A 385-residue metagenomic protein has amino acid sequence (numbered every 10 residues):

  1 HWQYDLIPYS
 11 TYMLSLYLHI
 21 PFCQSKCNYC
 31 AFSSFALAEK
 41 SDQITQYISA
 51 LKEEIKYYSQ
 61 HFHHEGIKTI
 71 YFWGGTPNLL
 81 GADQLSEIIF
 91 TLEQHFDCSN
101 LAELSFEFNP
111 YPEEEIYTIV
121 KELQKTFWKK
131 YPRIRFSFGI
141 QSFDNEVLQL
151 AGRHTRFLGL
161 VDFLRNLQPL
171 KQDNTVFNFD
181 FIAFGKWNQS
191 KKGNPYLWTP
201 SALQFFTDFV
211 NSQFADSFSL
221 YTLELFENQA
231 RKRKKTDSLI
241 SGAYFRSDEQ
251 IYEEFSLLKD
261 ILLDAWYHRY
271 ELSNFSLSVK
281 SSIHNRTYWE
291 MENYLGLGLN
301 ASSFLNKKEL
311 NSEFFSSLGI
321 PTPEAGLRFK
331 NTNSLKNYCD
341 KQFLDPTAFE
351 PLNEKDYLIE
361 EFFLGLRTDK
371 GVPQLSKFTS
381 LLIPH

Functional and structural regions predicted by a protein language model:
Y12-L16: Extreme N-terminal starter segment of soluble prokaryotic enzymes
P21-S34: Local cysteine-cluster metal-coordination motifs and their immediate loop/turn environment, predominantly Fe-S cluster
Q24, F143, L225, S276 (+1 more regions): Short, solvent-exposed loop/turn segments at secondary-structure junctions
S34-H61, I67-D260: Conserved non-cysteine loop/helix-boundary elements of the Radical SAM core domain that shape
R233-F314: A C-terminal junction/extension of Radical SAM enzymes
R286-E290, G296-H385: Hydrophobic, secondary-structure "cap" segments at the distal end of domains
